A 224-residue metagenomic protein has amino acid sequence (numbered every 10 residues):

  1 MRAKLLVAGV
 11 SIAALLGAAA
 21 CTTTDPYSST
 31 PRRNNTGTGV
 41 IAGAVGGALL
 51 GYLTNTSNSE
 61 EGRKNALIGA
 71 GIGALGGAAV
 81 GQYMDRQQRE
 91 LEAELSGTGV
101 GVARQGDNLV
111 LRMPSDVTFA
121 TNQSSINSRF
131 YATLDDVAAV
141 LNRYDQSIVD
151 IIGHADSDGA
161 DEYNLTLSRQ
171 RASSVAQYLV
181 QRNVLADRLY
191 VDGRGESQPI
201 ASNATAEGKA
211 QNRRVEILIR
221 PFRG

Functional and structural regions predicted by a protein language model:
M1-G9: Bacterial N-terminal signal peptides that target proteins for export
L16-A20: C-terminal motif of bacterial Sec signal peptides marking the signal peptidase cleavage site
D25-E92: Short, low-complexity, glycine-enriched hydrophobic/amphipathic alpha-helices that associate with lipid bilayers
A44-A48, A66, A74, R86 (+5 more regions): Extracytoplasmic/secreted proteins, especially bacterial periplasmic and envelope-associated proteins
G77-V80, T118-I126, D161-N164: Second-shell loop/turn segments in exported
M84-D116: Amphipathic, membrane-active segments
E94, T118-G153, Q177-V180, A210-N212 (+1 more regions): Periplasmic peptidoglycan-binding/anchoring modules of Gram-negative envelope and division proteins
I152-F222: Periplasmic OmpA-like peptidoglycan-binding domain that tethers envelope proteins to the cell wall
